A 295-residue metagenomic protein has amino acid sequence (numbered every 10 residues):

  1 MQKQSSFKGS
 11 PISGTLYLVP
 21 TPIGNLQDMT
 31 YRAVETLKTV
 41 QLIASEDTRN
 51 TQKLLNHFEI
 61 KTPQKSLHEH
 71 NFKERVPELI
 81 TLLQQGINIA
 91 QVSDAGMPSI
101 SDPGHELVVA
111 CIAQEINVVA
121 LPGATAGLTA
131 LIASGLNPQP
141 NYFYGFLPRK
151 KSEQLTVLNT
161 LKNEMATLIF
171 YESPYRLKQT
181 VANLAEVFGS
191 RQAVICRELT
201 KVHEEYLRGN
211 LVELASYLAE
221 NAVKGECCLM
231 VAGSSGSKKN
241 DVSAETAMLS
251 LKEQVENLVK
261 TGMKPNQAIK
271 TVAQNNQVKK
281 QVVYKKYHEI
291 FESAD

Functional and structural regions predicted by a protein language model:
M1-E69: Glycine-rich, flexible N-terminal cofactor/catalytic loop recognition
Q2-K3, S13, T167, P174-D295: A contiguous loop/helix-start segment that scaffolds small-molecule binding in enzyme catalytic cores
T15-L16, G86-A90, A166-T167: Loop/turn-to-beta-strand initiation segments
L37-I43, E115-V119, T167-L168: Short active-site oxyanion
S45, A120-G123, F170, I195: General beta-strand structural signal in soluble alpha/beta enzymes
L67-K73, L147-K150: Conserved helicase motor
E78-T125, T129: Glycine/small-residue-rich loop that forms an oxyanion/phosphate-binding "nest" at active or ligand-binding sites
L107-E164: Class I SAM-dependent methyltransferase SAM-binding "motif I" and its flanking Rossmann-like core
